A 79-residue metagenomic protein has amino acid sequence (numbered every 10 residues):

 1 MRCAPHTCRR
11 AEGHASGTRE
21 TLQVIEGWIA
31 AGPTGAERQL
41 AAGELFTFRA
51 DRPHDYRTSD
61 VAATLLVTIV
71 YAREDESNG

Functional and structural regions predicted by a protein language model:
M1-S16, L45, A50-D51: Conserved short histidine dyad/triad with adjacent acidic residue
R10-E12, R73-G79: Short, charged, intrinsically disordered terminal tails
A15, L22, T47, Y56-T58: Sterically constrained small-residue positions within well-ordered secondary structures of folded domains
S16, P33, Q39-E44, D55: Functional cleft and adjacent loop/helix regions within the main domain that mediate ligand binding or catalysis
G17-T34: Glycine- and acidic-residue-biased ligand/ion/polar-headgroup-sensing regions
A41, A50-E76: Ligand-binding loop in jelly-roll beta-barrel domains
